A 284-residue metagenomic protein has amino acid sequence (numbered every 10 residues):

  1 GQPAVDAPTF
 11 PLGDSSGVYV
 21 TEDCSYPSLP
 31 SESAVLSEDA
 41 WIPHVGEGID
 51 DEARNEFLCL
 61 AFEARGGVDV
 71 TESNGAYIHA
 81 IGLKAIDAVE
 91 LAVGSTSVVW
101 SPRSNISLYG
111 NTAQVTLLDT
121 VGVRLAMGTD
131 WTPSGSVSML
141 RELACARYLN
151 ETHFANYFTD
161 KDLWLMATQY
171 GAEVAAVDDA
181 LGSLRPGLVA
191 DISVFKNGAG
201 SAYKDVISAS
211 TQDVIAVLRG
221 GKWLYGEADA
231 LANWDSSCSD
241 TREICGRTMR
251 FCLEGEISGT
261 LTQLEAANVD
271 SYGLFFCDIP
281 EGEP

Functional and structural regions predicted by a protein language model:
G1-I81: Metal-coordinating catalytic core of metallo-dependent amide/deamination hydrolases
G1-V20, L29-A34, L165-P284: Active-site microenvironment of metallo-dependent hydrolases
S37, T71-N74, E90-V99, T120-L125: Glycine-enriched alpha-helix->loop->beta-strand junction motifs that scaffold or abut catalytic
I42, A76-I78, S97-W100, L125-M127 (+2 more regions): Structural recognition of the beta-strand scaffold that forms the well-ordered cores of secreted hydrolase catalytic
V45, R103, D130-W131: Active-site metal-binding loops of divalent metal-dependent hydrolases
G67-T71, N111-G198, S208-W223: His/Asp/Glu-enriched, well-ordered alpha-helical/loop segment that forms or immediately abuts the divalent-metal
N74-K84, V99-S107: Catalytic beta/alpha-barrel core
A85-A88, G110-N111: Active-site-adjacent beta->alpha loops and helix N-cap segments on the catalytic face of soluble alpha/beta enzymes
